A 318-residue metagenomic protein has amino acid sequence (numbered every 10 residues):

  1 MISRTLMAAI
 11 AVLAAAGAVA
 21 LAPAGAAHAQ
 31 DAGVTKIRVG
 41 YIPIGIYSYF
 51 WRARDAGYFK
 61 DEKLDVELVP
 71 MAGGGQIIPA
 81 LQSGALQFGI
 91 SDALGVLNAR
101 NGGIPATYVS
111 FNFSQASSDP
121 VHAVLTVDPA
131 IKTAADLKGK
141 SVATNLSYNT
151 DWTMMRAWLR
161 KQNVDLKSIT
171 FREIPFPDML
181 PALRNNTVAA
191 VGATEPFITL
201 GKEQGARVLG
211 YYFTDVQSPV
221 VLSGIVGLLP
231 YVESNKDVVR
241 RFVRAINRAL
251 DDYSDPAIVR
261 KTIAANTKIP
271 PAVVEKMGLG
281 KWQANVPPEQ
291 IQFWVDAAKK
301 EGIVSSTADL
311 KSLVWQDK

Functional and structural regions predicted by a protein language model:
M1-V34: Short, low-complexity disordered leader/linker segments with a strong preference for bacterial N-terminal type II
Q30-Q162, E173, A189, V208-Y211 (+1 more regions): Short, glycine-/small- and polar/acidic-enriched structural segments that line small-molecule recognition paths
Y47, I78, Q82, A93-V96 (+10 more regions): Extracytoplasmic/secreted envelope proteins and their assembly/folding machinery, especially bacterial periplasmic
D61, Q115-S117, T214-Q217, K281-P287 (+1 more regions): Short, solvent-exposed loop/beta-turn-alpha elements that line the ligand-binding surface or hinge of extracytoplasmic
L94, R172, P177-T262: Pocket-lining segment of extracytoplasmic ligand-binding domains
V127-D136, V164-L166, P230-V239: Short helix-loop capping/hinge motifs at secondary-structure junctions, enriched in acidic/polar residues
E233-S305: Secondary-structure end/capping motifs
K299-K318: Conserved C-terminal helix/tail region of periplasmic/extracytoplasmic solute-binding proteins
